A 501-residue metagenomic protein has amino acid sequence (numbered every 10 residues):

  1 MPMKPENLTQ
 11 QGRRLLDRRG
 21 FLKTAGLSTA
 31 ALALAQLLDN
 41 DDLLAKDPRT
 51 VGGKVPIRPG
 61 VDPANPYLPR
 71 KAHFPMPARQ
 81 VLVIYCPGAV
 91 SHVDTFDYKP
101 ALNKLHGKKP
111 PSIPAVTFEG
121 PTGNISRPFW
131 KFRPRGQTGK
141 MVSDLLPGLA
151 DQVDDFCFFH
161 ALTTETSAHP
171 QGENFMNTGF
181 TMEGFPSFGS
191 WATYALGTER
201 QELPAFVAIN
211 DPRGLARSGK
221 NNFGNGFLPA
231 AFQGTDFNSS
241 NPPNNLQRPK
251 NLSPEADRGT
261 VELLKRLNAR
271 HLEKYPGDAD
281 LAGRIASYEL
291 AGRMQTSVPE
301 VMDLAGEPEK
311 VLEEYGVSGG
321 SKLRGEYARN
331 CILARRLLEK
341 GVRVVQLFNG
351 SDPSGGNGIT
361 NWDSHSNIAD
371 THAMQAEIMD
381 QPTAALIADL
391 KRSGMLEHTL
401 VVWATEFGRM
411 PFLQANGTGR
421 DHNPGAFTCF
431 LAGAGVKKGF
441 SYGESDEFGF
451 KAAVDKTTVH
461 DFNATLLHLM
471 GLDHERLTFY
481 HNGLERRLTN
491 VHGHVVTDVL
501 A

Functional and structural regions predicted by a protein language model:
P2-A501: Ligand-binding pockets and gating/stacking loops
